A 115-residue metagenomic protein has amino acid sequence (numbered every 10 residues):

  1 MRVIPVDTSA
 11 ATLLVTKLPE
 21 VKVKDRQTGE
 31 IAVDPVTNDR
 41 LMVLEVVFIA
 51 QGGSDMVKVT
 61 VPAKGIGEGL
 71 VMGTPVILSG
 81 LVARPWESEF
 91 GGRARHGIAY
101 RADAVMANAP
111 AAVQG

Functional and structural regions predicted by a protein language model:
M1-G115: OB-fold and OB-like single-stranded nucleic-acid-recognition modules and their adjacent interaction interfaces
